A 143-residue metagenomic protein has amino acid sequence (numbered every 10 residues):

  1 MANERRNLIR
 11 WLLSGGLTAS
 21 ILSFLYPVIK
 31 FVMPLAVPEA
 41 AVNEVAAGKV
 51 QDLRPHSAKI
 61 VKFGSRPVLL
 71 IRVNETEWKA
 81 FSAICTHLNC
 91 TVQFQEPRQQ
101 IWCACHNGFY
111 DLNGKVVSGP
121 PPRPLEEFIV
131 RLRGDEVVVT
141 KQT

Functional and structural regions predicted by a protein language model:
M1-I9: Twin-arginine (Tat) signal peptide motif
E4, V73, D111: Short, acidic, Ser/Thr-enriched surface-loop or helix-capping motifs
R10-T86, C90-P97, P124-T143: N-terminal pre-ligand scaffold of iron-sulfur
Q99-N107, V117-E126: Short cysteine/histidine-rich metal-coordination sites, predominantly Zn2+-binding motifs
G108-Y110, V130: Active-site and channel-lining beta-strand-loop segments that bind or position nucleotide-derived/phosphorylated
